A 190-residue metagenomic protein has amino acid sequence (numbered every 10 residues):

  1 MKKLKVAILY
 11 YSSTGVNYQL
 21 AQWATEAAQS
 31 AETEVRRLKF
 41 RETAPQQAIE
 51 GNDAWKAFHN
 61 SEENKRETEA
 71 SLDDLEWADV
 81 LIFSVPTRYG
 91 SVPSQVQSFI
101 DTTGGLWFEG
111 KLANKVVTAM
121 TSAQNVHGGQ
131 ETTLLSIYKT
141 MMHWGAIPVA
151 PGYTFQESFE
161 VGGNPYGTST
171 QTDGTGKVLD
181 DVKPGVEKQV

Functional and structural regions predicted by a protein language model:
M1-K111, G174-Q189: N-terminal beta1-alpha1-beta2 submodule of the flavodoxin-like/Rossmannoid cofactor-binding fold
S13-G15, L20, Q47-G51, M120 (+3 more regions): Accessory recognition modules or surfaces
P86, V92, Q130-E131, S169: Gly/Ser/Thr-rich beta-alpha loop segments that engage phosphate groups in nucleotides
D101-F108, N125, H143, G167-T168: Alpha-helix boundary/capping detector
A113-V161: Short, glycine-/small-residue-rich phosphate/pyrophosphate-handling segment
I147-V190: Glycine-rich phosphate/pyrophosphate-binding loop and the adjoining helix
